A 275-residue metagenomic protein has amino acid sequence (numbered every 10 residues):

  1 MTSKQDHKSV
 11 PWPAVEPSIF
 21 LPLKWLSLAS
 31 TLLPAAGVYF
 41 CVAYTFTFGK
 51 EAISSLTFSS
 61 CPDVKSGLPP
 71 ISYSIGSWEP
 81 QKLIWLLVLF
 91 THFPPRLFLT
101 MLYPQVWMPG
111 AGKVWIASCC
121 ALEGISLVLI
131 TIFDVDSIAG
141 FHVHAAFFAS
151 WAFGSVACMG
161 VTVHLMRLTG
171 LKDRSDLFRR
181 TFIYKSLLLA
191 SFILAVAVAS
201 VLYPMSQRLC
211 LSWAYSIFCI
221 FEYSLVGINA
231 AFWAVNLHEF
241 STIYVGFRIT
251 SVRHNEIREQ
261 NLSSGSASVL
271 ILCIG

Functional and structural regions predicted by a protein language model:
T2-Q105, A111-V135, A149-R167, S186-G275: Early transmembrane alpha-helices of polytopic membrane proteins
P104-V114, G140, G170-T181: Membrane-interface helix-boundary motifs at transmembrane edges
D134-V143: Membrane-interface helix caps and helix-loop-helix hairpins in membrane proteins
